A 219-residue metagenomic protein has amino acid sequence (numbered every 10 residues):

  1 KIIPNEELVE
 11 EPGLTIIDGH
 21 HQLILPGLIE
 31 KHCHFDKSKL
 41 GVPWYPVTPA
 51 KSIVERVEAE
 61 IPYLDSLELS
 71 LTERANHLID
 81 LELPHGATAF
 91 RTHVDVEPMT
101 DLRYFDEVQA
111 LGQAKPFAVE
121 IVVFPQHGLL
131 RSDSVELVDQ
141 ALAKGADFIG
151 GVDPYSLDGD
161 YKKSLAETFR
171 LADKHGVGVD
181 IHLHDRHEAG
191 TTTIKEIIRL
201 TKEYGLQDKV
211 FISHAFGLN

Functional and structural regions predicted by a protein language model:
K1-L25: Histidine-rich, glycine-flanked metal-binding segment
P12-L14, H20, H85-T88, K115-V119 (+3 more regions): Short coil/turn connectors at secondary-structure junctions
Q22-W44, R186-H187: Di-metal (Zn2+ and/or Mg2+/Mn2+) metal-binding site signature of metallo-dependent hydrolases with the MBL/beta-CASP
G27-K31, F90-T92, F117-P125, I149-G151 (+2 more regions): Hydrophobic faces of well-ordered beta-strands that scaffold small-molecule active sites in alpha/beta enzyme cores
S38-L71, G145-F148, T193-F211: Active-site gating loops and adjacent loop-to-helix segments of metal-dependent hydrolytic enzymes
L40, V94-D95, Q126, P154 (+1 more regions): Short, ordered loop/turn segments at secondary-structure junctions
P49-D101, D153-D160: Divalent metal-binding segments
R103-K115, R131-N219: Histidine/acidic residue-rich metal-binding segments in metalloenzymes
